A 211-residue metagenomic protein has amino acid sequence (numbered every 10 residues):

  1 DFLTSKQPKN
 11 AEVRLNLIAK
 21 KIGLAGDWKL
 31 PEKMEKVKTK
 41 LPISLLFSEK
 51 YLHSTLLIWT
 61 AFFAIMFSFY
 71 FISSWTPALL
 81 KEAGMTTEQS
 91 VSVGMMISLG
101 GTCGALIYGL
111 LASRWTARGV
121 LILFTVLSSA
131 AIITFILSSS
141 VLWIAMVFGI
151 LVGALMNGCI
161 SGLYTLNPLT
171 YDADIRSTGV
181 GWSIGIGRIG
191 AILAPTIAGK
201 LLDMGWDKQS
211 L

Functional and structural regions predicted by a protein language model:
D1-K36: Central mid-sequence intracellular linker of multi-pass
F47-L106: Extracytoplasmic gate region of multi-pass secondary transporters
T87-E88, A173-S183: Loop-to-transmembrane helix entry/capping segments in MFS-fold secondary transporters and related SLC/MFSD carriers
A105-T116, L202: Helix-to-loop junctions at the C-terminal end of transmembrane segments in multipass secondary transporters
G119-T134: Structural signature of the two symmetry-related core transmembrane helices
L137-V147: Helix-loop junctions at membrane interfaces in 12-TM secondary transporters
G158-Y171: Intracellular juxtamembrane helix-capping segments at the cytosolic ends of symmetry-related transmembrane helices
K200-L211: A membrane-interface helix-boundary motif in multi-pass transporters
